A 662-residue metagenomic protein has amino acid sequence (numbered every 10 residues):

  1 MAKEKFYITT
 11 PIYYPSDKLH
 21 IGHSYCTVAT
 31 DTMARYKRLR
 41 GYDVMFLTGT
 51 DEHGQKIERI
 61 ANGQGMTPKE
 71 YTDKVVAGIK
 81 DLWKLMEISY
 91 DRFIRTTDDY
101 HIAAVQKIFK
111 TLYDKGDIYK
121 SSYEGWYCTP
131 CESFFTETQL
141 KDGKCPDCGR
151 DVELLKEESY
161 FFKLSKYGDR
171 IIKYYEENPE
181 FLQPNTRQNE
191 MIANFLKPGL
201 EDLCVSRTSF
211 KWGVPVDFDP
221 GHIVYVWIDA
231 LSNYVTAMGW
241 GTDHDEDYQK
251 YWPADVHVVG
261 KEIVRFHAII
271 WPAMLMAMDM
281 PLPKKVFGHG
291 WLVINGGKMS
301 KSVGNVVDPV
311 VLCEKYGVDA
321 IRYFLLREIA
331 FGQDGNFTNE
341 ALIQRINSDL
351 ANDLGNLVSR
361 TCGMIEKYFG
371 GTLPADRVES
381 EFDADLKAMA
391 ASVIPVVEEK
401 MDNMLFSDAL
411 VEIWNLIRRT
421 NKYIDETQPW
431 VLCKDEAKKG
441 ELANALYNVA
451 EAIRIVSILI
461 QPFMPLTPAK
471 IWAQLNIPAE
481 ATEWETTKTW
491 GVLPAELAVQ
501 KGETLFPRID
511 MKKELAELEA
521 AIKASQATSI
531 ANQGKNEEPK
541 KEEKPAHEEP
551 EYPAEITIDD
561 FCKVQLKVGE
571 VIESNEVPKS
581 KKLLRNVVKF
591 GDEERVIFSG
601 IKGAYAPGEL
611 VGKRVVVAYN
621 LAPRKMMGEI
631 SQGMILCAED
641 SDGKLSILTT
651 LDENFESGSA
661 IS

Functional and structural regions predicted by a protein language model:
A2-T48, Y100-A104, C148, L154-K367 (+1 more regions): Structured secondary-structure scaffolds
A2-V75, I94-F109, D114, C131 (+6 more regions): N-terminal catalytic cores of NTP/NDP-binding nucleotidyl/phosphoryl-transfer enzymes
A77-D91: A glycine-rich helix N-cap at a beta->alpha junction
K115-G168, I172: Cys/His-rich short segments
K120, W126, Q333, A341-E379 (+2 more regions): Helix-rich, typically C-terminal accessory recognition domains appended to large enzymatic cores
K285-G288, W472-Q474, R585: Beta-strand segments within the central parallel beta-sheet cores of soluble alpha/beta enzyme folds
I471, L475-D560: Intrinsic disorder at enzyme termini
E538-S662: Phosphate-backbone binding interfaces of nucleic-acid-interacting proteins
